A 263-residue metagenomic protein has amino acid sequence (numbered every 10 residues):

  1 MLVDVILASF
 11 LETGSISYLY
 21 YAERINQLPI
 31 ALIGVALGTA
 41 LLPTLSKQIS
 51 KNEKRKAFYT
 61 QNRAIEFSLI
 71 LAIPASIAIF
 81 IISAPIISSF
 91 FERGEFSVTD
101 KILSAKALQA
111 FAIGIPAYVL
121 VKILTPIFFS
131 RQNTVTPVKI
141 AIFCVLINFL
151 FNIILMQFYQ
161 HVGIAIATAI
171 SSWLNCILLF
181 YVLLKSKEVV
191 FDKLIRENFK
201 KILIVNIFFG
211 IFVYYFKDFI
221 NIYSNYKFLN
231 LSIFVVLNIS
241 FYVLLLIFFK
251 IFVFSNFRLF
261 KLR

Functional and structural regions predicted by a protein language model:
M1-R263: Membrane-embedded alpha-helical bundles of multi-pass transporters/translocases, especially carrier/permease families
